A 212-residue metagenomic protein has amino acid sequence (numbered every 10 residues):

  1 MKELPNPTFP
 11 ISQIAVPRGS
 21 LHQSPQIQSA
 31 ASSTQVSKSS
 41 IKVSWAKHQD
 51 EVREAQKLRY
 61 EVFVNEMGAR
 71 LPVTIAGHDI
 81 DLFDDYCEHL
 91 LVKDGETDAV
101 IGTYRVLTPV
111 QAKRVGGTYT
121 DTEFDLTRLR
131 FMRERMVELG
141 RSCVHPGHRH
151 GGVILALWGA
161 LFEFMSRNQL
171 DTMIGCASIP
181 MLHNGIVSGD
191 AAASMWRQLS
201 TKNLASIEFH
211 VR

Functional and structural regions predicted by a protein language model:
K2-K38: Short acidic N-proximal helix/loop "leader" segments that mark the beginning of a domain or an inter-domain linker
E3, P17-S20, S33, K47 (+3 more regions): Unusually extended, aromatic-enriched hydrophobic runs near protein termini
N6-P7, A31-I101, R105-T108: Short amphipathic alpha-helix that is part of the acyltransferase structural core
I11-P25, R59-L82, V137-G159: Amphipathic repeat-derived elements
S20, Q28-S32, V36-S40, M67-A69 (+5 more regions): Residue-level signal for well-ordered alpha-helical segments
P25-Q28, T34-S37, P72, E88 (+3 more regions): Generic, low-specificity signal for short hydrophobic/alpha-helical stretches with a mild N-terminal bias, encompassing
P25-S33, G77-D79, T122-R130: Intrinsically disordered, low-complexity boundary segments flanking structured domains
P109-R212: Acyl-donor binding region in acyl/amide transferases
